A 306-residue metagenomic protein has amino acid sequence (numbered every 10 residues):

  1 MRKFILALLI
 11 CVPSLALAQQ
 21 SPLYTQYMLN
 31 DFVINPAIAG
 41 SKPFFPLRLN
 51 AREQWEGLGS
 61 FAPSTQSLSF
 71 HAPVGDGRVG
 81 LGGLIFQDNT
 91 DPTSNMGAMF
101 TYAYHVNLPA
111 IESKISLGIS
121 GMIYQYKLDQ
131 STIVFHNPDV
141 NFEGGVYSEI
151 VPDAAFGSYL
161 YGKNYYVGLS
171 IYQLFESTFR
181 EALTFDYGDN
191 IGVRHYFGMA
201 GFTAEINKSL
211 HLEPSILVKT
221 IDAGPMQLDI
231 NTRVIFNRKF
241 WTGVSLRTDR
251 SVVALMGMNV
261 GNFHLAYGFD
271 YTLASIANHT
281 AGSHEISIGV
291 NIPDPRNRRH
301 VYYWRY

Functional and structural regions predicted by a protein language model:
M1-F4, A110: Positively charged n-region of N-terminal signal peptides that target proteins for export
K3-P13: Sec-dependent N-terminal signal peptides
S14-A18: Sec/Tat signal peptide C-region and signal peptidase I cleavage site
Q19-Y306: Subset of outer-membrane beta-barrel
